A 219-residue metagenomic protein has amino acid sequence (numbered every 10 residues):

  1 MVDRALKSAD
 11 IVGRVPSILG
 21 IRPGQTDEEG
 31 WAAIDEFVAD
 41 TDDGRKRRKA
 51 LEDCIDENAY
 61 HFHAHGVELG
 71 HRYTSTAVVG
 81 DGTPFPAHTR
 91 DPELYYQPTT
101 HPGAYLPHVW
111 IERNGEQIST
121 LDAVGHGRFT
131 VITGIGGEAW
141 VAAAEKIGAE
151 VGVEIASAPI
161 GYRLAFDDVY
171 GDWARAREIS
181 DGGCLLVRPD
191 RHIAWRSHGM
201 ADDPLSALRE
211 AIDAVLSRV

Functional and structural regions predicted by a protein language model:
M1-V219: Helical substrate-recognition/capping region of FAD-dependent monooxygenase/halogenase enzymes
